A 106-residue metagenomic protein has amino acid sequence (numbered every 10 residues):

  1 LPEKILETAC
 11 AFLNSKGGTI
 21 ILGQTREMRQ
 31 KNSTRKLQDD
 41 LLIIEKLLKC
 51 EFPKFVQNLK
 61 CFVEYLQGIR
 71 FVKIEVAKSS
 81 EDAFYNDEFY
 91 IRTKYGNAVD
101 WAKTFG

Functional and structural regions predicted by a protein language model:
L1-G106: Conserved N-terminal catalytic/coupling substructures associated with nucleotide/phosphate chemistry
